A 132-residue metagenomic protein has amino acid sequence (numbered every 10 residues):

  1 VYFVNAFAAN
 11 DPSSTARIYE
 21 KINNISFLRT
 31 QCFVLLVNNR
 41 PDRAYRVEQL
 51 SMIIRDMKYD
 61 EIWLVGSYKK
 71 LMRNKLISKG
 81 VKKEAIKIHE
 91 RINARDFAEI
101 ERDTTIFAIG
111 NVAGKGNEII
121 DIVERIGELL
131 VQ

Functional and structural regions predicted by a protein language model:
V1-Q132: ATP-dependent carboxylate-amine ligase
